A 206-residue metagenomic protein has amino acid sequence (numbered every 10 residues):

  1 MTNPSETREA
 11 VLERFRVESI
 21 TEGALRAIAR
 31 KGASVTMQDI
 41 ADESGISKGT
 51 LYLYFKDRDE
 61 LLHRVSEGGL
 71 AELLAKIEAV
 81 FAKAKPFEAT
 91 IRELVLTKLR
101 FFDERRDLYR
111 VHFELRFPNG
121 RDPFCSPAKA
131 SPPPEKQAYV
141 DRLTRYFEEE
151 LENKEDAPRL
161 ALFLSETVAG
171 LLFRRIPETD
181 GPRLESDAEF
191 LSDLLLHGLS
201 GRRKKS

Functional and structural regions predicted by a protein language model:
M1-E43, E60-H63: Basic, helix-initiating cap at the start of DNA-binding domains
I20-I28, G69, L73, K98: Short hydrophobic clusters on alpha-helical segments that form packing/core surfaces in small helical domains
G45-F55: Short hydrophobic/aromatic patch on the recognition helix
L62-G69, K76: Alpha-helical DNA-contacting segments of helix-turn-helix folds
R64, E78-D107, A157, A161-L164: Hydrophobic alpha-helical connector segments
L74, R121-E152, P158-L162, S186-E189: Amphipathic alpha-helical packing segments from all-alpha helical-bundle domains
F102-P127, F173: Amphipathic alpha-helical segments used for helix-helix packing
K154-R175, E185-H197: Hydrophobic alpha-helical segments that form the core of small-molecule binding pockets and/or dimer interfaces
